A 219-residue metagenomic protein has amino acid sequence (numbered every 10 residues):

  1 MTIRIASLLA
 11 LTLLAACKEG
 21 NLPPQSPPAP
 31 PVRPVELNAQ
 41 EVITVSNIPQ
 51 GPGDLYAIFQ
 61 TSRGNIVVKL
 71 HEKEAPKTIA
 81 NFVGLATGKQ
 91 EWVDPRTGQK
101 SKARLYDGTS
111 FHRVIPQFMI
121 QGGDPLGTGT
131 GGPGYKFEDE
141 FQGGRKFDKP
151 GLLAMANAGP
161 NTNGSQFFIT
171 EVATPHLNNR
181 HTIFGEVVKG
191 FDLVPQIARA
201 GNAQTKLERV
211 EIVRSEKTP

Functional and structural regions predicted by a protein language model:
T2-L8: Sec-dependent signal peptide recognition, specifically the positively charged N-region followed immediately by
L8-L9, K102: Residue-level detector of transmembrane insertion/anchoring sites
L11-C17: Hydrophobic h-region of N-terminal signal peptides that target proteins for export in Gram-negative bacteria
C17-P219: Cyclophilin-like peptidyl-prolyl cis-trans isomerases
